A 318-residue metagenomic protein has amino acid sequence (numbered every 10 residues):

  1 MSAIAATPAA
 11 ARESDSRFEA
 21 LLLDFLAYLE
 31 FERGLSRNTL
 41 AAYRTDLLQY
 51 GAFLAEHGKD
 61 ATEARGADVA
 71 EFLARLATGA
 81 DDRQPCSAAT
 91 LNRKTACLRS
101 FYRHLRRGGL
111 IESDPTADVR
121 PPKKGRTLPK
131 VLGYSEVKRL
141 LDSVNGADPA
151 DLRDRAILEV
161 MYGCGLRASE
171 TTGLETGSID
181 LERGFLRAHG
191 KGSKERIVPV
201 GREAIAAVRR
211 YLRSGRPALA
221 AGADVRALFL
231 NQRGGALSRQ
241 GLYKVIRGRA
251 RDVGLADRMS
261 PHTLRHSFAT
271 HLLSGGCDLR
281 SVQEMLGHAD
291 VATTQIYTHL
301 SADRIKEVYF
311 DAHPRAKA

Functional and structural regions predicted by a protein language model:
M1-A318: Conserved catalytic core of the tyrosine transesterase superfamily
